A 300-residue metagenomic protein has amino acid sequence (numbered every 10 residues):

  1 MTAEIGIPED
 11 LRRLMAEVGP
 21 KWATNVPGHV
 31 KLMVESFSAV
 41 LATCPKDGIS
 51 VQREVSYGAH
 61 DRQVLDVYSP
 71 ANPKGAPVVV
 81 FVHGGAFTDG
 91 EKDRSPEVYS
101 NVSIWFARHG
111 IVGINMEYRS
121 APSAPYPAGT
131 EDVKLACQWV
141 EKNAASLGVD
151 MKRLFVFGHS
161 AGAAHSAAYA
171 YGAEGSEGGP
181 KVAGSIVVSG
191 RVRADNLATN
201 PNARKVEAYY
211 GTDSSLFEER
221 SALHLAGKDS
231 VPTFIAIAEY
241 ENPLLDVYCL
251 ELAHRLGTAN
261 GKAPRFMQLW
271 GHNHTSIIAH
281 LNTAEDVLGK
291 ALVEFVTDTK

Functional and structural regions predicted by a protein language model:
V18-K74: N-terminal cap/lid segment of alpha/beta-hydrolase-fold proteins
A42-C44, G190-L225: Mobile cap/lid helix-loop segments that gate and shape the active-site cleft of serine hydrolases
G75-A86: Short beta-strand element of the alpha/beta-hydrolase
K92-V102, H109, I114-M151, N282-T283: Catalytic nucleophile-loop/oxyanion-hole region of alpha/beta-hydrolase and closely related hydrolase-like folds
L135-N200: Primarily recognizes the serine-hydrolase "nucleophile elbow" in alpha/beta-hydrolase and SGNH/GDSL folds
D229, I235-I237: Short beta-strand/loop motif that positions the catalytic acidic residue of the alpha/beta-hydrolase fold
A236, L250-A253, G257-K300: C-terminal catalytic histidine-bearing segment of alpha/beta-hydrolase fold enzymes
N242-E251: Conserved alpha/beta-hydrolase "acid-adjacent" motif
